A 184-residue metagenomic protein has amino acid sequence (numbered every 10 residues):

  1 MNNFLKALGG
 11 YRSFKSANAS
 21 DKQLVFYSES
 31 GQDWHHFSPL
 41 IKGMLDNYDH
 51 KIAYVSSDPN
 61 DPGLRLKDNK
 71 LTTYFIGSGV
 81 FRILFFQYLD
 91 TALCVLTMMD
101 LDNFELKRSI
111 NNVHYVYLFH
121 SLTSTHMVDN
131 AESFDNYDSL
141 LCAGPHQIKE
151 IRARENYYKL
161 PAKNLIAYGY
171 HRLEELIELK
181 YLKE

Functional and structural regions predicted by a protein language model:
M1-K15: Positively charged, low-complexity intrinsically disordered leader regions
R12-K22, I177-E184: Nucleotide-sugar donor-binding and catalytic loop/hinge architecture of NDP-sugar-dependent glycosyltransferases
V25-I177: Active-site and donor-binding regions of nucleotide-sugar-utilizing enzymes
